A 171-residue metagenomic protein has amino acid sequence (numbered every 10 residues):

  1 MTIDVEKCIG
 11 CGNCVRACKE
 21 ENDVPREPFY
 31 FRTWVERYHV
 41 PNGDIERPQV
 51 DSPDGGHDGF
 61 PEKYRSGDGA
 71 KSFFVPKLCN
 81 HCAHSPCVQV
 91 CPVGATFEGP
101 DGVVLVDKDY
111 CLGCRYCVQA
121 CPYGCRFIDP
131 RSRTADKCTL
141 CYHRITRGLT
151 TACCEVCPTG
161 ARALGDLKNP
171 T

Functional and structural regions predicted by a protein language model:
M1-T171: Non-ligating segments of multi-cofactor redox enzymes
